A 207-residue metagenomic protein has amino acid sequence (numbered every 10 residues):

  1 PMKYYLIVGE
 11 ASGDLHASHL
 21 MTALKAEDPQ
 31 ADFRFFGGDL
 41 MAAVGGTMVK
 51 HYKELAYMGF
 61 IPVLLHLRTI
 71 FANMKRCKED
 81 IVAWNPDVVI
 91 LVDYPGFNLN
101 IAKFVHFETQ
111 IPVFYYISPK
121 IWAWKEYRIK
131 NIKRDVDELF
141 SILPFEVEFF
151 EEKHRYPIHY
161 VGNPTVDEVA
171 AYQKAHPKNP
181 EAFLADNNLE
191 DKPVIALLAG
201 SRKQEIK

Functional and structural regions predicted by a protein language model:
M2-K3, P193: Nucleotide donor/acceptor-binding cores
Y5-L189, L197-I206: Active-site and donor-binding regions of nucleotide-sugar-utilizing enzymes
